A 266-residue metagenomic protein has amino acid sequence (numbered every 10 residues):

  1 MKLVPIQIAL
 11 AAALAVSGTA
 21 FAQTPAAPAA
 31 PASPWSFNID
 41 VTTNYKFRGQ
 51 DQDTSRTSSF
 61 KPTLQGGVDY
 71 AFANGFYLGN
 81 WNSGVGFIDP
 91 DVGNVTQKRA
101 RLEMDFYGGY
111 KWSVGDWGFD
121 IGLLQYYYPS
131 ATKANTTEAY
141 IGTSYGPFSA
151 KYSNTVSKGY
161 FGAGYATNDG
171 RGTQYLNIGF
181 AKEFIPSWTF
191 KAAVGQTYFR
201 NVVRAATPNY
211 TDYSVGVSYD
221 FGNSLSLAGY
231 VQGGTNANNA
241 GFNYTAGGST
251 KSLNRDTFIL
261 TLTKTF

Functional and structural regions predicted by a protein language model:
M1-P34: Cleavable N-terminal export/targeting peptides
T24-G86, T257: Short glycine/proline- and aromatic-enriched beta-strand/turn motifs that initiate or cap beta-hairpins
S33, S58-L64, A100-M104, W117 (+5 more regions): Residues that define the transmembrane beta-barrel architecture of outer-membrane proteins
W35, N74-L78, G115-I121, P147-Y152 (+3 more regions): Repeated loop/turn-to-beta-strand initiation elements of outer-membrane beta-barrel proteins
V41-F47, N82-G86, W112-V114, Q125-P129 (+5 more regions): Transmembrane beta-strands of outer-membrane beta-barrel pores
T54-S58, A73-V114, I121-K133: Surface-exposed loop and membrane-interface regions of Gram-negative outer-membrane beta-barrel proteins
D69-A73, K111-G115, G142-F148, A181-E183 (+2 more regions): Structural signature of outer-membrane beta-barrel channels/translocons
V215, Y219-L225, T250-F266: Outer-membrane beta-barrel "beta-signal"
